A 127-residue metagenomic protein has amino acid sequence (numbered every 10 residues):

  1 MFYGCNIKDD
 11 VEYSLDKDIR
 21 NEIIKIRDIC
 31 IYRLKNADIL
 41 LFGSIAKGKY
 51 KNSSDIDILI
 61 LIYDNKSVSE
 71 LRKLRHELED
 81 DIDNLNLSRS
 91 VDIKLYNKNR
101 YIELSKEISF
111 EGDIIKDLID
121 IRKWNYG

Functional and structural regions predicted by a protein language model:
M1-D38, K47-N52, I62-G127: Catalytic core of pol beta-like nucleotidyltransferases
F42-S44: Glycine-rich beta-strand-to-loop/alpha-helix junction loops that act as flexible
D57-L61: Short beta-strand->loop micro-motif that forms the acidic, two-metal-ion catalytic signature in nucleotide-processing
